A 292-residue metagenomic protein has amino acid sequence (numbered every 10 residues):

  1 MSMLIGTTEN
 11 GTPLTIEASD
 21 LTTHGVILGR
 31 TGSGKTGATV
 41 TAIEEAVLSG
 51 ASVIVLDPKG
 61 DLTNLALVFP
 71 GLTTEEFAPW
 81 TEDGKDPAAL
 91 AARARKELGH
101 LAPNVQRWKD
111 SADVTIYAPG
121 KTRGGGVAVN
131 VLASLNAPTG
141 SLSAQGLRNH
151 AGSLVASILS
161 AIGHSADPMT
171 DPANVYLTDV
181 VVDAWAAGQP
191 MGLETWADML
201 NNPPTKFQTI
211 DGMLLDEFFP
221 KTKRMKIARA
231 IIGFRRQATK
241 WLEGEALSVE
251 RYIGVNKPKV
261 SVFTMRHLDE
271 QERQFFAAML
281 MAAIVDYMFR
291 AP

Functional and structural regions predicted by a protein language model:
M1-L14: N-terminal pre-Walker A segment at the start of P-loop NTPase domains
T12, D20-G25, K257-S261: Pre-Walker A (Motif I) flank of P-loop NTPase domains
E17-A18, N149: Short helix-capping and inter-helix turn/linker motifs at the boundaries of alpha-helical repeat units
I27, T31: The conserved Walker
K35: Conserved lysine of the Walker
A38, I43-V53, G60-T74, A92-P292: P-loop NTPase motor domains
L72-P87: Acidic, Ser/Thr-rich peripheral helices and adjacent loops at domain boundaries
